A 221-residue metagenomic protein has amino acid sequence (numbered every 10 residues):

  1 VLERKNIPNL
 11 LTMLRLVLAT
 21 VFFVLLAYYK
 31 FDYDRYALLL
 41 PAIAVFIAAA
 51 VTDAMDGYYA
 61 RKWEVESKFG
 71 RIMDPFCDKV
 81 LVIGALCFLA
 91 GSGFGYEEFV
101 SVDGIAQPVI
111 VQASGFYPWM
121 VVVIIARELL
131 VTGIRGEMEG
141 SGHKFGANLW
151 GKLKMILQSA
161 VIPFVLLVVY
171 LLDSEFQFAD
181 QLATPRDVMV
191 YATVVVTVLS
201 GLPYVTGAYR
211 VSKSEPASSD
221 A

Functional and structural regions predicted by a protein language model:
V1-A19, A37-A50, E137-A221: C-terminal membrane-associated helical module and adjoining short loops/tails
L11, A49-T52, G70, P75 (+2 more regions): Catalytic tyrosine of NAD(P)H-dependent dehydrogenase/reductases that use a Tyr as the general acid/base
R15-F22, C77-L89, R127-T132, K154-L166: Core segments of transmembrane alpha-helices that mediate helix-helix packing or line hydrophobic substrate/ligand
T20-F69, G84-G93, I110-V123, Q181-V198: Membrane-embedded alpha-helical segments that form the functional core of polytopic membrane enzymes, especially those
V24-A27, I47, A90-G91, I125-A126 (+5 more regions): Hydrophobic membrane-targeting signal helices
F31-D34, E97-I110, D173-D180: Membrane-interface helix termini and inter-helical loops of multi-pass transporters
Y58, G133, A208: Residues that scaffold the ATP/ADP-binding catalytic core of kinase and kinase-like folds
K68-G140: Helix-adjacent hinge/juxtasegments
